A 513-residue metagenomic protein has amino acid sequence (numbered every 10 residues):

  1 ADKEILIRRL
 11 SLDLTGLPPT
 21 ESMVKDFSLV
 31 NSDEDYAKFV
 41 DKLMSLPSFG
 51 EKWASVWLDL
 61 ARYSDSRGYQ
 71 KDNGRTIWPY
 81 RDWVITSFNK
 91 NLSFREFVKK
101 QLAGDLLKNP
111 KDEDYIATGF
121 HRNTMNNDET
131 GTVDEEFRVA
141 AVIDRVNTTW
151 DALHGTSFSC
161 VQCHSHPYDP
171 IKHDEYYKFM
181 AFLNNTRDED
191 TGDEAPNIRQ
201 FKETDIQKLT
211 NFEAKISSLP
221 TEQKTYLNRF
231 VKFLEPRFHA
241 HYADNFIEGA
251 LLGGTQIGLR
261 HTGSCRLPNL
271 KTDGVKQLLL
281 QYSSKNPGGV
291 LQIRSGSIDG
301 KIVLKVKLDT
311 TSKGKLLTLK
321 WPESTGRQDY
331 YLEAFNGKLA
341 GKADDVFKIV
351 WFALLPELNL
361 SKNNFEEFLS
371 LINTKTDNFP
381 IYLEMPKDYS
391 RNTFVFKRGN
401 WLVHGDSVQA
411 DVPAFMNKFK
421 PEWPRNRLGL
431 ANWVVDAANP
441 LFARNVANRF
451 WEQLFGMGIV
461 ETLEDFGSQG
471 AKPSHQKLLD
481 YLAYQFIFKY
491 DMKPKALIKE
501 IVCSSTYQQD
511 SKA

Functional and structural regions predicted by a protein language model:
A1-R8, P18-S48, S64-K108, S218 (+1 more regions): Primarily short, surface-exposed interaction patches in extracytoplasmic proteins
P19-F27, N31, Y63-Y80, N126-V133 (+4 more regions): Short His/Asp/Glu-rich catalytic/ion-coordination signatures at enzyme active sites or charged loops
K52-W53: Conserved AdoMet
S93-F97, F179, D329: Active-site regions of oxyanion-processing enzymes, predominantly non-cytosolic
L106-T210: Sequence context surrounding c-type heme c attachment/ligation sites in exported
E189-R237, L360-L383: Activation corresponds to long, low-complexity, non-globular regions
S218-L371: Extracytoplasmic
